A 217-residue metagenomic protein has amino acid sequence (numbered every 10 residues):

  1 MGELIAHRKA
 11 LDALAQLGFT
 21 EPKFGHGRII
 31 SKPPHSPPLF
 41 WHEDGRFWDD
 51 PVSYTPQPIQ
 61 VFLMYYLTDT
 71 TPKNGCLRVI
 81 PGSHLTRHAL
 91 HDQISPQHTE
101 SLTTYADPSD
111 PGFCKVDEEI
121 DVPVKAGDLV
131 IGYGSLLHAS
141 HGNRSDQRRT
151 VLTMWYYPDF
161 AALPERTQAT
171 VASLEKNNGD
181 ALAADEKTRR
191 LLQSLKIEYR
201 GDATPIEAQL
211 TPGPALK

Functional and structural regions predicted by a protein language model:
M1-I29, D49-P58: Signature of the catalytic double-stranded beta-helix
I29-K32, S36, R46, T70-P72 (+3 more regions): Short, solvent-exposed loop/turn segments at secondary-structure junctions
P34-Y54: Flexible, glycine-rich active-site loops centered on histidine and acidic residues that chelate a metal or position
H42-F47, T103-V116, R148, T167-A172: Short, surface-exposed loop/helix-turn segments at secondary-structure junctions that function as lids/hinges flanking
Q57, T70-L137: Double-stranded beta-helix
L129, S135-K217: Non-heme Fe(II)/2-oxoglutarate
